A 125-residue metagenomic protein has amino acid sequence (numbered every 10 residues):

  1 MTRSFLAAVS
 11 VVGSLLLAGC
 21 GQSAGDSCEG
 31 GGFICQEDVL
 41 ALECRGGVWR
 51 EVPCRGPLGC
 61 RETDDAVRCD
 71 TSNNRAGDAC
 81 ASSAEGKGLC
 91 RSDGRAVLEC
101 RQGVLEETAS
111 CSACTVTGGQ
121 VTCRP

Functional and structural regions predicted by a protein language model:
M1-S10: Bacterial N-terminal signal peptides that target proteins for export
L17-G19: C-terminal motif of bacterial Sec signal peptides marking the signal peptidase cleavage site
G21-P125: Cysteine-rich, disulfide-bonded extracellular modules and peptides in secreted proteins and receptor ectodomains
